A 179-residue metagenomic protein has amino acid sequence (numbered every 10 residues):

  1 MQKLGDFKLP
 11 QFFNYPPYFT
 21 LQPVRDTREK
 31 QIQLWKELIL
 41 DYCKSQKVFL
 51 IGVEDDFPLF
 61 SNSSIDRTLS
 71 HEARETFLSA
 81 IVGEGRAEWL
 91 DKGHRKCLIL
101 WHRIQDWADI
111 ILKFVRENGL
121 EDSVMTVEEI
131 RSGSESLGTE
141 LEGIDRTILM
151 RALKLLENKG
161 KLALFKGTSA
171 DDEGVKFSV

Functional and structural regions predicted by a protein language model:
M1-K92: Eukaryotic partner-binding/assembly regions in large regulatory complexes
L21-P23, Q33-V48, G93-H94, W101-V127: Positively charged, polyanion-binding regions of nucleic-acid-associated proteins
R28-W35, I39, S70-F77, W107 (+3 more regions): Alpha-helical interaction elements in eukaryotic regulators
K44, V48, R86, R116 (+5 more regions): Short amphipathic alpha-helices and their capping/turn residues within compact interaction modules
F49-E54, E88-W89, D122-M125, L141 (+1 more regions): Short, flexible/disordered secondary-structure transition segments
S61-L69, S136-L149: Short, positively charged loop/turn segments that connect secondary-structure elements
L155-V179: C-terminal helix/juxtamembrane-tail motif
